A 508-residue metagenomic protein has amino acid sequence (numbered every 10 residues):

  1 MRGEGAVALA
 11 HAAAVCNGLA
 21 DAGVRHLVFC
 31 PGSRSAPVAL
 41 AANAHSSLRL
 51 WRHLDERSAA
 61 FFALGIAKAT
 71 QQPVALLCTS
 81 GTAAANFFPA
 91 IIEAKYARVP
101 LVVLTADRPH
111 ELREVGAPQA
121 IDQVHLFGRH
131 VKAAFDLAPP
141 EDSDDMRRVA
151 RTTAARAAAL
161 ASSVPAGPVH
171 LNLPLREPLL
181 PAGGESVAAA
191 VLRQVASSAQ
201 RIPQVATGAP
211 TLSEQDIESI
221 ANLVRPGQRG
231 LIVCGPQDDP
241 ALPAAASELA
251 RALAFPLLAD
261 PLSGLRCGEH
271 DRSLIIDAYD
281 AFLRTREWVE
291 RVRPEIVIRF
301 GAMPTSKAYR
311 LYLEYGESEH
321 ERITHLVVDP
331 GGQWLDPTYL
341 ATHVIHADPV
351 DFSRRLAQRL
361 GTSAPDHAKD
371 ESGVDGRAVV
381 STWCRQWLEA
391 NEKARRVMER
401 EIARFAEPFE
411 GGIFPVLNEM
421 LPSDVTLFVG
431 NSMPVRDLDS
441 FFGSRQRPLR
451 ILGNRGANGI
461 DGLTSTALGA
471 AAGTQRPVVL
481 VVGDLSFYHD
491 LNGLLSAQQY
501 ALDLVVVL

Functional and structural regions predicted by a protein language model:
R2-V7, L137, Y312-G316, H320-V435: Phosphate/pyrophosphate-binding active-site segments
A12-V15, A20-G23, S33-R34, V38-A42 (+1 more regions): Active-site diphosphate/adenylate-binding microenvironment
A14-V24, I66-Q71, L160-P165, D216-G230 (+4 more regions): Glycine-rich phosphate/diphosphate-binding loops that line cofactor/substrate pockets in enzymes
A36-E111, A302-T305, V435-L508: Thiamine diphosphate
Q72, Q119-G167, R291-R293, F352 (+1 more regions): Conserved thiamine diphosphate
A84-A85, I91-E114, P118-A134, V164-P168: Hydrophobic or amphipathic alpha-helical targeting/insertion segments
N86, E218, V233-L326, W334 (+2 more regions): Glycine-rich, anion-gripping cofactor-binding loops and their flanking helix/strand elements in enzyme active sites
R156, L160-P226: Conformationally flexible catalytic loops at phosphate/diphosphate-handling active centers
